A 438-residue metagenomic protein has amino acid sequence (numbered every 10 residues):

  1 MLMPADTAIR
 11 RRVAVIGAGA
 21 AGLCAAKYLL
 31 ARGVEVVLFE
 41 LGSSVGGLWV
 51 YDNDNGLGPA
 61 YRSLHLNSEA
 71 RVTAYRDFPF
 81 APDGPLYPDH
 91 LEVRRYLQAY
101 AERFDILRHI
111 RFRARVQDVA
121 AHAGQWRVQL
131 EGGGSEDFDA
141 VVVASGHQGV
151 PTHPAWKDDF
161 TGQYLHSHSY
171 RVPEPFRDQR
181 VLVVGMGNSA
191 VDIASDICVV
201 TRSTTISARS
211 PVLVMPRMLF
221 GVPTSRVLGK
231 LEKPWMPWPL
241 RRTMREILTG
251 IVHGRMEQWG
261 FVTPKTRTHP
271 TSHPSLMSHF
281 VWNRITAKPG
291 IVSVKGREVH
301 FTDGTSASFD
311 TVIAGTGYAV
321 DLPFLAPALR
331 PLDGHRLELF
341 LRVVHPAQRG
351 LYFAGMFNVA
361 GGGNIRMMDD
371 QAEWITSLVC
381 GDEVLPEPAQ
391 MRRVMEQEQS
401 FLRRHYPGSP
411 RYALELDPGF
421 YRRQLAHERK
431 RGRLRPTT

Functional and structural regions predicted by a protein language model:
L2-S63, A74-M218, G229-P388, R403-T438: Flavin (primarily FAD) cofactor-binding/catalytic cores of flavoenzymes
H65-S68: Flexible "cap/lid" subdomain of the alpha/beta-hydrolase fold that forms the substrate-access gate
A389-R393: Charge-dense, low-complexity polyampholytic segments
M395-R403: Long alpha-helical segments found as membrane-embedded helices
